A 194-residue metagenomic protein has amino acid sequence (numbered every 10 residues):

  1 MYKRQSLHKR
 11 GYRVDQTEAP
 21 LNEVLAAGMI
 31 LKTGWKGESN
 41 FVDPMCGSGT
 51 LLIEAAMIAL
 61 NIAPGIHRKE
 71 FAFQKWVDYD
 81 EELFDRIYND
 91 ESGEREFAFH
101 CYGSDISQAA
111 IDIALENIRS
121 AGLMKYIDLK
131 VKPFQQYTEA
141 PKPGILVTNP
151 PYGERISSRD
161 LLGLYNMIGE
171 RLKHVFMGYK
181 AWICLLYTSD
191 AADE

Functional and structural regions predicted by a protein language model:
M1-Q5, Y187-E194: Conserved small/polar residues in nucleotide/adenosyl-binding loops
K3-V14: Non-catalytic substrate-recognition/targeting regions of SAM-dependent transferases
Q5-L7, P151-R155: A short, flexible beta-alpha/helix-coil linker loop
R13-E18, K32: Flexible, glycine/proline-enriched loop segments at strand-loop-helix junctions that form or flank small-ligand binding
L21-T138, E154: Conserved S-adenosyl-L-methionine
A110, E154-S189: Conserved Class I SAM-dependent methyltransferase catalytic core
T138-I145: A short acidic, Gly/Pro-enriched loop at the edge of an enzyme's catalytic core that lines a small-molecule cofactor
